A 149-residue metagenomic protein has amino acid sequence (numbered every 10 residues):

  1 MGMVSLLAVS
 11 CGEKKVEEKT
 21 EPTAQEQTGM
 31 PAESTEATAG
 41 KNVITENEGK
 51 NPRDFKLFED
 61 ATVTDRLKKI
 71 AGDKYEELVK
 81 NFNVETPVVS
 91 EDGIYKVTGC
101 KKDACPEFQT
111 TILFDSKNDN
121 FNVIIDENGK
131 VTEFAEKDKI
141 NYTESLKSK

Functional and structural regions predicted by a protein language model:
M1-G2: Sec-dependent signal peptide recognition, specifically the positively charged N-region followed immediately by
L7-S10: C-terminal motif of bacterial Sec signal peptides marking the signal peptidase cleavage site
G12-P31: Short, low-complexity, disordered segments immediately C-terminal to signal peptides in bacterial exported proteins
E33-A61, E127-K149: C-terminal partner/receptor-binding element of secreted or periplasmic proteins
E59-D119: Mature extracytoplasmic domains of secretory-pathway proteins
E107, N122, E133: Short acidic, gly/pro-rich beta-turn/loop elements at beta-sheet edges and active-site/ligand-binding grooves
N118-E127: Intrinsically disordered, low-complexity regulatory segments enriched in Ser/Thr/Pro and charged residues
